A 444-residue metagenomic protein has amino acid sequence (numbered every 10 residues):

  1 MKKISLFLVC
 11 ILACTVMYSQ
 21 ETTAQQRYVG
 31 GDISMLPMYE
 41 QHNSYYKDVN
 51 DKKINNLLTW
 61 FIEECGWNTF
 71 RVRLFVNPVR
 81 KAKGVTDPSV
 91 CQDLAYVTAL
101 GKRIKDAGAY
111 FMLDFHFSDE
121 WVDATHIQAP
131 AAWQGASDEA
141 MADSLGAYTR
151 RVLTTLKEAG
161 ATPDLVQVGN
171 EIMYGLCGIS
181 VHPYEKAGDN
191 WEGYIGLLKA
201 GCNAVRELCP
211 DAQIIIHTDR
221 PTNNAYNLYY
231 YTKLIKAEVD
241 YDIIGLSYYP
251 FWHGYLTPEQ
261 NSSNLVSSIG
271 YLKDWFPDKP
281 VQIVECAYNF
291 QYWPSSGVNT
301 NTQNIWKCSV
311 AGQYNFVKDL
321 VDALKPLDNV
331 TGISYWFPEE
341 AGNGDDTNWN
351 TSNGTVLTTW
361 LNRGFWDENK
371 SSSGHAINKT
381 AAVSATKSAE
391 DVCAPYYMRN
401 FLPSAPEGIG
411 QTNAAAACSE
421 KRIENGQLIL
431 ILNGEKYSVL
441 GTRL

Functional and structural regions predicted by a protein language model:
M1-A24: Bacterial Sec-dependent N-terminal signal peptides
T23-W60: Boundary/entry segment of secreted carbohydrate-active catalytic domains
V29-I33, N68-V72, F111-F115, D164-V168 (+4 more regions): Hydrophobic faces of well-ordered beta-strands that scaffold small-molecule active sites in alpha/beta enzyme cores
Y39-K52, N77-A95, M173-L176, D219-Y229 (+2 more regions): Acidic-and-aromatic substrate-binding clefts and catalytic sites of carbohydrate-active enzymes
Y46, Y271, Q291-A323, L327-G408: Aromatic-rich peripheral "rim/lid" segments of glycoside hydrolase catalytic domains that contact and position glycan
I54-F61, E192, G196, N203 (+4 more regions): Glycoside hydrolase catalytic-domain groove-lining segments
F61-P221: Substrate-binding cleft and catalytic face of glycoside hydrolase catalytic domains, especially the flexible beta-alpha
E407-L444: C-terminal outer-membrane/trafficking sorting elements
